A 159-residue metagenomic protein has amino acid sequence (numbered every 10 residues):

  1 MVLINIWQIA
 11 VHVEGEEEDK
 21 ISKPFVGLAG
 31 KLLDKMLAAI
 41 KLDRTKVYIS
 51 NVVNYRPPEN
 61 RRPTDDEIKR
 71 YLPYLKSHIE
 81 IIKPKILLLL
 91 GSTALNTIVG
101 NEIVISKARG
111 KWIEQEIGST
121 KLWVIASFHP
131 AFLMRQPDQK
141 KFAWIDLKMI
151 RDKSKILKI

Functional and structural regions predicted by a protein language model:
M1-I159: A polyanion-binding, active-site-adjacent surface
